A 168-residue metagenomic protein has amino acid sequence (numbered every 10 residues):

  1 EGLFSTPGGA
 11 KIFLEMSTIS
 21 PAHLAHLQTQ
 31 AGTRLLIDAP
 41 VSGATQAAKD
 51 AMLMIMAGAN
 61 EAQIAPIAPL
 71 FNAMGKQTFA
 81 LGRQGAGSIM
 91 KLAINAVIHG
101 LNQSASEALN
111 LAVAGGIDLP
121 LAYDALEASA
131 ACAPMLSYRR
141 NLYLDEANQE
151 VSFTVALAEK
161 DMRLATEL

Functional and structural regions predicted by a protein language model:
E1-T6, I19: Rossmann-like adenosine-cofactor binding region
F4, L27, A31, T166-L168: Short, intrinsically disordered, charge-balanced linker/junction segments flanking boundaries in proteins
F4-G9, V113: Helix-to-beta-strand junctions that scaffold the AdoMet/dcAdoMet cofactor pocket in Class I SAM-dependent enzymes
G8-K11, G32-R34: A short helix->loop->beta-strand "cap" motif at the edges of active sites that frequently abuts
L14: Catalytic-core elements of nucleic-acid end-processing and repair enzymes
S17-A96: Rossmann-fold dinucleotide-binding core
A86-L168: Helical "substrate-binding/catalytic lid" subdomain of Rossmann-like NAD(P)-dependent dehydrogenases/reductases
